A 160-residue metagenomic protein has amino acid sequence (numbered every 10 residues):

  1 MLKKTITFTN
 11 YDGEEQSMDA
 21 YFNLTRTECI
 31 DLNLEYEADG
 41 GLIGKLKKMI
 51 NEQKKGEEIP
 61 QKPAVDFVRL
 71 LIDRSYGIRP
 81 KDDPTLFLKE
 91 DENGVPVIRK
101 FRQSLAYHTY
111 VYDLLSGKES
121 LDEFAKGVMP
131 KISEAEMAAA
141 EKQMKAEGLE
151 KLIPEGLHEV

Functional and structural regions predicted by a protein language model:
M1-K47, A135-V160: Short, charged/polar N-terminal "headpieces" of proteins
L2-K4, E14-A20, R26-L32, V68 (+4 more regions): Generic structural motif recognizing short loop/turn segments at the entrances and edges of beta-strands
F8, Y21-F22, F67, F87 (+2 more regions): Phenylalanine-focused residue identity feature
D12, F22, E37, G77 (+2 more regions): Compositionally biased, intrinsically disordered low-complexity regions enriched in proline and serine
N33, K55-E58, G77, G117 (+1 more regions): Short, flexible coil/linker elements and helix-boundary hinge sites characteristic of intrinsically disordered
G41-R79: Compositionally biased, intrinsically disordered linkers/stalks adjacent to structured regions
D82-V160: C-terminal charged interaction modules
